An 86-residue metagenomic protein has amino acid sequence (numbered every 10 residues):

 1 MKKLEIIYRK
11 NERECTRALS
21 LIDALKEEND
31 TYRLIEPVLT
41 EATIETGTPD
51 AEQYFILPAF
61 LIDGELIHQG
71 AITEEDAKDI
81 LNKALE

Functional and structural regions predicted by a protein language model:
M1-E28: Local sequence-structure signature of Cys/Sec-based thiol-disulfide redox active-site neighborhoods
I6, K10, T48, E65: Conserved short-loop catalytic and cofactor-binding motifs
L25-E28, A42-I44, I62-G64: A general secondary-structure boundary signal
E27-T31, E86: Secondary-structure boundary motif
R33-I56: Thioredoxin-like thiol-disulfide oxidoreductase module
I62-E86: Non-catalytic, surface beta->alpha helical segment in thiol-disulfide oxidoreductase systems
